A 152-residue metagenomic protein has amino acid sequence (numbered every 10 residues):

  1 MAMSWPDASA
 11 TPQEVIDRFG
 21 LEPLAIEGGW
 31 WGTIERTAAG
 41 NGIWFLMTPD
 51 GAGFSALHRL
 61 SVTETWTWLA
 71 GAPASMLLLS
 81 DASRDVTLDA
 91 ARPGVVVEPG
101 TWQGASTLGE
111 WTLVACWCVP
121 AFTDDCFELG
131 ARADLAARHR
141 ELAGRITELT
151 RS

Functional and structural regions predicted by a protein language model:
A2-V96, G104, W111-T112, P120-D124 (+1 more regions): Non-catalytic, conserved peripheral segments adjacent to functional cores
